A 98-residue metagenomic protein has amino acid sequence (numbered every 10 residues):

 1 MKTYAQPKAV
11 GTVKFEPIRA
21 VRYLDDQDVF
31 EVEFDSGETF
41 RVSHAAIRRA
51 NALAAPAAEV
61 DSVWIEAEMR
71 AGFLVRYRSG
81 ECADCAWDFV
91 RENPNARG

Functional and structural regions predicted by a protein language model:
M1-G98: Motif-centric detector for short Cys/His coordination patterns
